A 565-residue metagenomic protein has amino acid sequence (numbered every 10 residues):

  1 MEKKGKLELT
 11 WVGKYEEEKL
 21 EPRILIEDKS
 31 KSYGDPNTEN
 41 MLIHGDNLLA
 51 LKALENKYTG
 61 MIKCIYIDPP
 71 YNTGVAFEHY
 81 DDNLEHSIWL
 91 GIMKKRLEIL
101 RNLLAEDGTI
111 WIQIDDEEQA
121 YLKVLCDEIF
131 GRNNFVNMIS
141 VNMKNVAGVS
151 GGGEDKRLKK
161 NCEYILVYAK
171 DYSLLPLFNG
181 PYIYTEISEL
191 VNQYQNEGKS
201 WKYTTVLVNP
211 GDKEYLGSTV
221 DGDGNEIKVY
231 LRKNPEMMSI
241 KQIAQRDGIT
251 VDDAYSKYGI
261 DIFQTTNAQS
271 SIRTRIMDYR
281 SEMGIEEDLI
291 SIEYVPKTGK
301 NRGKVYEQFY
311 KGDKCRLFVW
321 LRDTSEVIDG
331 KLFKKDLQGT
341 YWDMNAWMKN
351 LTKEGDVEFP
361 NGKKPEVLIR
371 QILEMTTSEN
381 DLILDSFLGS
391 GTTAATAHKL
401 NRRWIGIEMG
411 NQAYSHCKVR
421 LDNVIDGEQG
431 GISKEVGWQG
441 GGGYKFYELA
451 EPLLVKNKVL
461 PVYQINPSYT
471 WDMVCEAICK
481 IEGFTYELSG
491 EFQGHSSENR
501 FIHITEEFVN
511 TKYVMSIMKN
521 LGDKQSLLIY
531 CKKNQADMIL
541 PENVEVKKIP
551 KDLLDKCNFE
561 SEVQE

Functional and structural regions predicted by a protein language model:
M1-R23, E27, K31-G34, E39-N40 (+7 more regions): Accessory, often C-terminal, charged low-complexity segments
G60-V75, C126, I383-A397: Conserved proline-anchored active-site loop of SAM-dependent methyltransferases that bridges a beta-strand
K63-E85, K335, G339-M344: Metal-dependent catalytic core segments for phosphate chemistry
Y71-E78, K349-T352, V455-N457: Short acidic/His/Gly/Ser-rich catalytic and metal-binding motifs that mark active-site loops of diverse hydrolases
A76-G91, E354-F359: Glycine-rich phosphate-binding "P-loop"
K94-A105: A short glycine-rich, Lys/Arg-flanked "PGG" loop and its adjoining helix->strand segment in the class I
L104-T109, E379: Short glycine-dipeptide loop
W342-K363: Class I SAM-dependent transferase core
